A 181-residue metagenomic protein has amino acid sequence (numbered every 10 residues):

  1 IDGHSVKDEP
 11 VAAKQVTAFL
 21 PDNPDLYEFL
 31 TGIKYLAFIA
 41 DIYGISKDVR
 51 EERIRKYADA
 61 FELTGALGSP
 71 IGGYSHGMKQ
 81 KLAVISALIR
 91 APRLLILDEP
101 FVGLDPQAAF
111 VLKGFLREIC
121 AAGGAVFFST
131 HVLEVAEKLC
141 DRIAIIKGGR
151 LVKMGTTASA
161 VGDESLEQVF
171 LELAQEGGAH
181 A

Functional and structural regions predicted by a protein language model:
A37, D41, V49-A66: Conserved ABC ATPase "signature" region
I89-R93: A short, proline-enriched helix->beta-strand linker immediately N-terminal to the Walker B motif in ABC-type P-loop
L95-E99: Catalytic Walker B motif of ABC-type/P-loop ATPase nucleotide-binding domains
A109-A122: Helical segment within the ABC ATPase nucleotide-binding domain
A136-K138: A short, surface-exposed alpha-helical micro-motif characterized by mixed small hydrophobic and charged/polar residues
M154-G155: ABC ATPase "signature
